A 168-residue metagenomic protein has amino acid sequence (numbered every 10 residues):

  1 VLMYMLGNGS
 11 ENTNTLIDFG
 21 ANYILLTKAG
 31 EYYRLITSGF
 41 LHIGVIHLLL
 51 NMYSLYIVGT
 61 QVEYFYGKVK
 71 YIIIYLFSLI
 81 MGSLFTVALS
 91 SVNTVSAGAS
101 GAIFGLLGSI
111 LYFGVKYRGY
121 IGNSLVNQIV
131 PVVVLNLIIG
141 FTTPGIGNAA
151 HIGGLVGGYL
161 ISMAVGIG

Functional and structural regions predicted by a protein language model:
V1-G168: A detector for small-residue-rich transmembrane helices and their helix-helix packing motifs
